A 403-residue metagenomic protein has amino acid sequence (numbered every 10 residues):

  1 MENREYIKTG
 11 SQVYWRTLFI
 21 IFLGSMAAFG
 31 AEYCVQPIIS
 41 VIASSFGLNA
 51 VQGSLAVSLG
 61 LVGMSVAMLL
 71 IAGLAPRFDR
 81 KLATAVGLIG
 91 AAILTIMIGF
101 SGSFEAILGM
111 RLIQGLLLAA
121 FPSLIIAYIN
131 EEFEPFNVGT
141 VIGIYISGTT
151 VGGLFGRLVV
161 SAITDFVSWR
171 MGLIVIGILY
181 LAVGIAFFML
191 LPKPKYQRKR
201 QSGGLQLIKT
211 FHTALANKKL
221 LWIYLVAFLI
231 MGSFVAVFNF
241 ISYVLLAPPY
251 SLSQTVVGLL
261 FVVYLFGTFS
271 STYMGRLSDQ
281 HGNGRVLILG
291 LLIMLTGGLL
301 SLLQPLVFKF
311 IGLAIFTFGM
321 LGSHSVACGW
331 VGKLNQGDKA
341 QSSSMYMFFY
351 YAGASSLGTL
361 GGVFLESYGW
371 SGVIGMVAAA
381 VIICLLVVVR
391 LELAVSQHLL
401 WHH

Functional and structural regions predicted by a protein language model:
E2-S11, P192-Y224: Juxtamembrane intracellular "pre-TM" segments in multi-pass secondary transporters
R16-A50, I71, V237-Y243: Extracytoplasmic
G47, D79, F100-A106, L117 (+2 more regions): Helix-breaking motifs and short loop linkers at transmembrane-helix boundaries and internal kinks in secondary membrane
V66-F104: Conserved MFS/SLC helix-loop-helix module at the cytosolic interface between two early adjacent transmembrane helices
G90, L94-M97, E105-Q114, V307-I315: Paired small-residue
A106, P135-F136, I144-L191: Helix-loop-helix hairpin linking two adjacent transmembrane segments in secondary transporters
M110-G148: Cytoplasmic helix-loop-helix junction between adjacent transmembrane helices in 12-TM secondary transporters
G284-A327: C-terminal transmembrane helical hairpin of 12-TM major facilitator-type secondary transporters
